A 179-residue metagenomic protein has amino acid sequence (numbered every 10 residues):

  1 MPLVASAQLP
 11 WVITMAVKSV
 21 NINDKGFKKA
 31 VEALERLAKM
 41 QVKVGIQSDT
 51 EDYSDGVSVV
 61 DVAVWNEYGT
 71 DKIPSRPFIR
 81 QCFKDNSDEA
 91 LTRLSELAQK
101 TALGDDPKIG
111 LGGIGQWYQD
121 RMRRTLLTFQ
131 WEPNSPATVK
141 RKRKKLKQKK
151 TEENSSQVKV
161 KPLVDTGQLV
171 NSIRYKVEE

Functional and structural regions predicted by a protein language model:
P2-E179: Short, Lys/Arg-rich flexible segments
